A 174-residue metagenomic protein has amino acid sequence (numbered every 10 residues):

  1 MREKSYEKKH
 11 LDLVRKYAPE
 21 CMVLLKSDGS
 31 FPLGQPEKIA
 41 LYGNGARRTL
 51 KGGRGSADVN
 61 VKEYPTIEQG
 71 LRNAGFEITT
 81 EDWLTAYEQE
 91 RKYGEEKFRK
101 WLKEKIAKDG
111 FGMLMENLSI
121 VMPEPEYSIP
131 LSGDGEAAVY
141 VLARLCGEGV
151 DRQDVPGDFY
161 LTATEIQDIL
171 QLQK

Functional and structural regions predicted by a protein language model:
M1-K174: C-terminal non-catalytic regions of proteins with extracellular/luminal or membrane-system context
